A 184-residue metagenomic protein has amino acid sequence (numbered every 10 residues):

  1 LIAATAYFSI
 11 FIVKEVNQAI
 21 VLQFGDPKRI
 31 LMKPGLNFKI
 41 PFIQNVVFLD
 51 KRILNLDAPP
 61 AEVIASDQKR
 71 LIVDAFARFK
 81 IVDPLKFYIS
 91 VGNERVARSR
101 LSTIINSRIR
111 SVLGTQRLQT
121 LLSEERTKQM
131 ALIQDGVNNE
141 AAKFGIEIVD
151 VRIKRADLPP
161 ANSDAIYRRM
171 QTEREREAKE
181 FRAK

Functional and structural regions predicted by a protein language model:
L1-I10: Single-pass alpha-helical transmembrane signal-anchor segments
I12-L22: Flexible, low-complexity linker/tail segments at the boundary of structured domains
L22-F24, I40-F42, A75, F79-I81 (+1 more regions): Flexible glycine-/small-residue-rich
L22-P59: Short extracytoplasmic
G35-F48, Y88, N93-T115: Flexible, solvent-exposed short loops/turns enriched in glycine
K51-S66, I89-V91, A131-G136: N-terminal post-signal-peptidase region of extra-cytosolic proteins
A65-D67, V73, F79, A97-S163: Amphipathic, coiled-coil-like alpha-helical scaffolding segments used for oligomerization/assembly
P160-K184: Long, charge-rich amphipathic alpha-helical coiled-coil "stalk/tentacle" segments that mediate oligomerization
